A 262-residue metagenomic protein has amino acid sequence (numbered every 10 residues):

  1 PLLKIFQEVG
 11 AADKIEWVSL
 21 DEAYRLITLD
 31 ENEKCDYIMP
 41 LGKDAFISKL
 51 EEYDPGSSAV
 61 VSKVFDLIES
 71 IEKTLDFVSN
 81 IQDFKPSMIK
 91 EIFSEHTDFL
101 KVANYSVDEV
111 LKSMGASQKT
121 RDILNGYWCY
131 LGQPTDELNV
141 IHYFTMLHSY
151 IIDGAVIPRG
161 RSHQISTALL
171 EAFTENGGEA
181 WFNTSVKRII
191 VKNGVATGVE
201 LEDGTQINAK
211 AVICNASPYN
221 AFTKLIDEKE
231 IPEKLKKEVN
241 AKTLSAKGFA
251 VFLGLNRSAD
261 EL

Functional and structural regions predicted by a protein language model:
P1-A23, G115: N-terminal FAD cofactor-binding segment of flavoenzymes
I15, F99-L100, N240-S245: Short Gly/Pro-enriched turn/cap motifs at secondary-structure boundaries
D30-K34, E202-G204: Glycine-centered tight beta-turn/hairpin loop motif at sheet-sheet or coil-to-beta transitions
N32-L138: Rossmann-like flavin
H96-E109, S149-E171, W181-N183: Short beta-strand to alpha-helix junction loop
L138-Y150: Residues forming anionic-ligand binding surfaces in small-molecule and nucleic-acid pockets of primarily soluble enzymes
P158-N176, I189-I190, E200-L262: Glycine-rich loop(s) and the adjacent beta-strand/alpha-helix scaffold that form part
G178-T197: A conserved short coil-to-beta-strand element within the FAD-binding core of flavoproteins
